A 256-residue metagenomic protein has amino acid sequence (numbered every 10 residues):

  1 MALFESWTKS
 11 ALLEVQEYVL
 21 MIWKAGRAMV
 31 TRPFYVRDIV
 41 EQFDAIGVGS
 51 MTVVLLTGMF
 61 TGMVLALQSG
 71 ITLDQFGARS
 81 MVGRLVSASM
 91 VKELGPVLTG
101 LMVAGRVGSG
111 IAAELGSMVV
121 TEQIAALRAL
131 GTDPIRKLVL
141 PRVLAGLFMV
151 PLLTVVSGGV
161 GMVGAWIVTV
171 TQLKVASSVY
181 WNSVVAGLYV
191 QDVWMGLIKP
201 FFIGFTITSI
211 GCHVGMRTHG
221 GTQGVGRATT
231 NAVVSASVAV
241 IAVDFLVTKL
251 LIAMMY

Functional and structural regions predicted by a protein language model:
M1-R37, V214-H219: Short, membrane-interfacial amphipathic segments enriched in basic
V30-L55, V234-S237: Membrane-interface helix starts
D44-L98, M102: Active-site cofactor/substrate anionic-group-binding motifs, chiefly glycine- and Lys/Arg-rich phosphate-binding loops
T57-F60, G100-A104, P141-T169, F202 (+3 more regions): Hydrophobic alpha-helical transmembrane segments that constitute the membrane-spanning cores of multi-pass membrane
Q68-V91, G159-F201, S209-N231, L250-Y256: Membrane-interfacial helix-loop-helix connectors in multipass membrane proteins
V82-A125, L153, I210: Hydrophobic alpha-helical transmembrane segments of multi-pass membrane transport proteins
L115-L140, G221-V225: Short cytoplasmic-facing helical segments at TM-TM junctions of multi-pass membrane proteins
E122, P134-T154, A228, A232: Start (N-cap) of specific transmembrane helices in multi-pass transporter permeases
